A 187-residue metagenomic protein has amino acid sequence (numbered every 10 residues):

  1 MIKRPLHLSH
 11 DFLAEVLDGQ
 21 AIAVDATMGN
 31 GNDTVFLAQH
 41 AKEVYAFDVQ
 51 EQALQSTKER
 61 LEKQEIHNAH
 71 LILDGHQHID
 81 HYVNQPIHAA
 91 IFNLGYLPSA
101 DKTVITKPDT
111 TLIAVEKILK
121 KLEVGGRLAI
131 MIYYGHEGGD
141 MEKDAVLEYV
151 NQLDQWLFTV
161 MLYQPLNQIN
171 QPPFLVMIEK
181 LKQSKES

Functional and structural regions predicted by a protein language model:
M1-I22: S-adenosyl-L-methionine
N30-A41: Conserved SAM-binding loop of SAM-dependent methyltransferases across substrates and taxa, primarily the Class I
E43-D48: Conserved SAM-binding motif I beta-strand of class I
Q55-N84: S-adenosyl-L-methionine
I66, L122-V124: Helix-to-beta-strand junctions that scaffold the AdoMet/dcAdoMet cofactor pocket in Class I SAM-dependent enzymes
G95-I113: Mobile active-site "lid"/loop adjacent to the S-adenosyl-L-methionine
G125-I132: Conserved beta-strand signature within the Rossmann-like core of class I S-adenosyl-L-methionine
G139-S187: Class I S-adenosyl-L-methionine
